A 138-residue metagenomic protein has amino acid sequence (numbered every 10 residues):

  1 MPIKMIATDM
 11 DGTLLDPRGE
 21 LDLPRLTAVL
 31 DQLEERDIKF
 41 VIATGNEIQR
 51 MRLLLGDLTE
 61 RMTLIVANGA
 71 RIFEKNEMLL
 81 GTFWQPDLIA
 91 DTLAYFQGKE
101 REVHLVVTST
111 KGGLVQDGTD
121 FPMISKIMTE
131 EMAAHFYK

Functional and structural regions predicted by a protein language model:
M1-I3, D37, T59-R61, E100-E102: A general structural motif
P2-G19: Asp-based phosphoryl-transfer active-site loop
T8-M10, G45, V66-K75: Short, conserved active-site loops that position catalytic residues or coordinate cofactors/metal ions across diverse
P24-D37, D91, Y95: Catalytic-core regions built around general acid/base machinery
L30-M51, N68, L105-S109: Substrate-recognition element of Asp-dependent hydrolases with the DxDx(T/V) motif
N46-L64: Substrate-recognition/cap helix-loop segment adjacent to the acidic, metal-dependent catalytic center of Asp-based
A70-K138: HAD-like small-molecule phosphatases
